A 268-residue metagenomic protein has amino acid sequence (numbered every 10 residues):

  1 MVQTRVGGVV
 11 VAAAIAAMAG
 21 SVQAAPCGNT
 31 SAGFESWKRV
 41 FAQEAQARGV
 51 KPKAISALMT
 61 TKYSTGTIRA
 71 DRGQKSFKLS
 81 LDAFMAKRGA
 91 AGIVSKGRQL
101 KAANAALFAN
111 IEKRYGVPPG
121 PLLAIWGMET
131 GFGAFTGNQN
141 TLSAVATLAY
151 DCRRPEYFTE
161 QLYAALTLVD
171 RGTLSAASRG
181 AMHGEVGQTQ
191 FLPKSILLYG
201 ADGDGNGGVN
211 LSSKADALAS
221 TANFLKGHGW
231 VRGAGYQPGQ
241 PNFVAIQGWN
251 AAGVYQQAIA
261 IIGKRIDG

Functional and structural regions predicted by a protein language model:
M1-V10: Bacterial N-terminal signal peptides that target proteins for export
V11-I15: Hydrophobic helical h-region of N-terminal Sec-dependent signal peptides in bacterial secretory/periplasmic proteins
A19-S21: N-terminal signal peptide c-region/cleavage motif recognized by signal peptidases
Q23-A24, K53: Polybasic, low-complexity, intrinsically disordered segments
A24-S31: Cleaved targeting-peptide boundary
A32-P52, S56: Mature N-terminal segment immediately following signal peptide/propeptide cleavage in secreted/periplasmic
V50-G268: Catalytic glycan-binding domains that act on GlcNAc-containing polysaccharides
